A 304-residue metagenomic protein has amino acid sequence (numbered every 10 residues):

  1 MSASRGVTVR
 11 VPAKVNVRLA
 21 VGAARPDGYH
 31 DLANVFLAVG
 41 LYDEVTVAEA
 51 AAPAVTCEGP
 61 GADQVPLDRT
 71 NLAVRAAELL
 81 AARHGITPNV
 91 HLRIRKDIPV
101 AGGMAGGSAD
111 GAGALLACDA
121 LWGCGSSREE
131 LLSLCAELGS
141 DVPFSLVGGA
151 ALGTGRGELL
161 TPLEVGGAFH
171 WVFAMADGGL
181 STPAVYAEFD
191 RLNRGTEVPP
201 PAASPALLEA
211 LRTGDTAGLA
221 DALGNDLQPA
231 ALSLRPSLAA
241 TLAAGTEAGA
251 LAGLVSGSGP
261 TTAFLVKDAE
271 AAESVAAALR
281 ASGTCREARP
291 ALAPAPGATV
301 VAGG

Functional and structural regions predicted by a protein language model:
M1-G102, A120, C124-E129, G166 (+2 more regions): ATP-binding N-lobe of GHMP and related small-molecule kinases
T8, E44, A150-L152, W171-F173 (+1 more regions): Conserved hydrophobic/aromatic beta-strand scaffold that supports enzyme active sites
V17, V45-V47, A73, G107 (+5 more regions): Residue-level signal for inorganic ion chemistry
N34-F36, V142, E158-E164: A generic local secondary-structure boundary/capping motif
P66, R93-W122, S140, A250-V266: Glycine/serine-rich anion-binding loops at beta->alpha junctions that coordinate negatively charged ligand groups
G111, L115-L152, R156-L159: Contiguous, small/hydrophobic- and glycine-enriched helical/loop subdomains that border and often "cap" functional
A136, T246, R280-A281: Non-catalytic positions within long, well-ordered alpha-helices that form the structural scaffold/packing of enzyme
V147, G153-A252, K267-E273, A277 (+1 more regions): Conserved, helical-rich catalytic subdomain that frames metal- and/or nucleotide-binding sites in enzyme alpha/beta
